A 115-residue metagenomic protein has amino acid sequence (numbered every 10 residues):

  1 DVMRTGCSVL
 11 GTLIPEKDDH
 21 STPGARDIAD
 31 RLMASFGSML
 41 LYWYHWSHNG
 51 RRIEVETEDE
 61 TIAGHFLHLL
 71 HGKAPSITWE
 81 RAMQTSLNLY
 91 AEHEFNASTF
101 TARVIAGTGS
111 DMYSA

Functional and structural regions predicted by a protein language model:
D1-A115: Hydrophobic alpha-helical bundle cores within soluble ligand-binding/oligomerization subdomains
